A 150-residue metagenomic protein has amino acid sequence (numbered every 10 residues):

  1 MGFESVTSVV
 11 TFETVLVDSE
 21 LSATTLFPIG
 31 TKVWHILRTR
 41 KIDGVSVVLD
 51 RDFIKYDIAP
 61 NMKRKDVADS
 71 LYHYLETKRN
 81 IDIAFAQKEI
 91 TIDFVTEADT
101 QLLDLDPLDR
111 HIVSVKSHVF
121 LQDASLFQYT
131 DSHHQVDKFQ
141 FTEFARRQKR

Functional and structural regions predicted by a protein language model:
V6-R150: C-terminal all-alpha effector/ligand-binding and dimerization domain of prokaryotic HTH-type transcriptional repressors
